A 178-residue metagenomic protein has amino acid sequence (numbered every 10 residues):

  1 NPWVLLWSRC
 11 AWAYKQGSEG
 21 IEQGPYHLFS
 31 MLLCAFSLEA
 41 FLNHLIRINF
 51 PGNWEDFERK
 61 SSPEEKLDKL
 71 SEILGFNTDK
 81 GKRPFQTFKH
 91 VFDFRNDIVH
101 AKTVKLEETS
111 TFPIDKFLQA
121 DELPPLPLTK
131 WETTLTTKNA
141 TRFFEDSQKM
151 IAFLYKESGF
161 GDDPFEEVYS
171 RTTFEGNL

Functional and structural regions predicted by a protein language model:
N1-H27, Y155, F174-L178: Charged alpha-helical initiation segments
G24-R47: Short, hydrophobic, well-ordered secondary-structure elements
L42-I46, N96-E107, A152-G159: Charged/polar positions within long, soluble alpha-helices
N43-S61, E108-T111: Short acidic alpha-helical/loop segments enriched in Asp/Glu that coordinate divalent cations
G52-P84: Helix-adjacent hinge/juxtasegments
R83-T111: Histidine-centered, metal-coordinating catalytic motifs and their short helical/loop contexts
V104, E108-W131: An amphipathic alpha-helical core segment
T134-L178: A hydrophobic membrane-anchoring alpha-helix module
